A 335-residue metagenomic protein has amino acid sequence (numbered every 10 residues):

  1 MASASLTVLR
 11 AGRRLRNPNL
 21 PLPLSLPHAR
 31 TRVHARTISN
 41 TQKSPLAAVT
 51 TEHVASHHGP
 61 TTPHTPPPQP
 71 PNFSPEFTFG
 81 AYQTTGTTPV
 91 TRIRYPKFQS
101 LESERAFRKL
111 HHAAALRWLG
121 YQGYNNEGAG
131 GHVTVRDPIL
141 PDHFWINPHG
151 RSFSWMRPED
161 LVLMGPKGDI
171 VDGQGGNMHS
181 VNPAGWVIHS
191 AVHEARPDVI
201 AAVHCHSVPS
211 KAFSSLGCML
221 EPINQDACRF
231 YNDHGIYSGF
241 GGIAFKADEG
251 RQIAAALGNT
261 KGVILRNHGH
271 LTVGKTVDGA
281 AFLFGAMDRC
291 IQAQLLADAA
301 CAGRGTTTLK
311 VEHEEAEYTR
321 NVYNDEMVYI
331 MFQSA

Functional and structural regions predicted by a protein language model:
M1-G59: N-terminal mitochondrial targeting presequence
H53, H58-A115, K261-I264, G269-A335: A conserved C-terminal secondary-structure "cap"
N72-A81, T85-V171: N-terminal low-complexity or amphipathic/hydrophobic leaders
E102-R105, D172-P183, G235-A244: Flexible, glycine/proline-enriched loop segments at strand-loop-helix junctions that form or flank small-ligand binding
G128, I146, A201-C205, V263-L265: General beta-strand structural signal in soluble alpha/beta enzymes
G131-D137, V162, K211, V263 (+1 more regions): Short beta-strand scaffold segments in enzyme catalytic cores
G165-A212, A247-N259, H268: Short HxH-centered metal-ligating active-site micro-motif
C205-G250: Class I SAM-dependent methyltransferase SAM-binding "motif I" and its flanking Rossmann-like core
